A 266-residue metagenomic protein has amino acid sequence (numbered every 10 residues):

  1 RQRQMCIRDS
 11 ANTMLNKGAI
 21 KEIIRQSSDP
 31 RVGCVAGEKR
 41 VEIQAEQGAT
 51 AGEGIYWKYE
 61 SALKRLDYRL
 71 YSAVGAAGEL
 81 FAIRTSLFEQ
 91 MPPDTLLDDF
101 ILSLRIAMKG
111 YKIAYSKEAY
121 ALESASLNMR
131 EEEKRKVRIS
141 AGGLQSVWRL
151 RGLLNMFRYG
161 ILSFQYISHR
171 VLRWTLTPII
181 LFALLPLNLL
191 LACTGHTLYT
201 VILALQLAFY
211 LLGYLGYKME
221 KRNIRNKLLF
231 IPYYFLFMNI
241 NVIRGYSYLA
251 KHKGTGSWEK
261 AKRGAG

Functional and structural regions predicted by a protein language model:
Q2-I7: Short, small-residue-biased leader/transition segments that mark boundaries at the very start of proteins
R8-M14, P92-D94, I106: The conserved acidic donor/metal-binding loop of glycosyltransferases
D9-Q26: Acidic donor-binding/catalytic loop of UDP-sugar-dependent glycosyltransferases, especially processive GT2
S27-Y59, D94-D98, S103-H169, Y234 (+1 more regions): Catalytic donor/gating beta->alpha subdomain of glycosyltransferases that bind UDP-sugars
L66, L70, R170, W174-P178: Loop-to-transmembrane-helix entry motif
A77-Q90: Conserved nucleotide-sugar donor-binding and metal-coordinating catalytic region shared by glycosyltransferases
E123, R173-G254: Membrane-embedded multi-pass helical conduit in multi-pass membrane proteins, especially envelope-biosynthetic
S257-G266: Membrane-proximal intrinsically disordered regions of secretory-pathway and membrane-system proteins
